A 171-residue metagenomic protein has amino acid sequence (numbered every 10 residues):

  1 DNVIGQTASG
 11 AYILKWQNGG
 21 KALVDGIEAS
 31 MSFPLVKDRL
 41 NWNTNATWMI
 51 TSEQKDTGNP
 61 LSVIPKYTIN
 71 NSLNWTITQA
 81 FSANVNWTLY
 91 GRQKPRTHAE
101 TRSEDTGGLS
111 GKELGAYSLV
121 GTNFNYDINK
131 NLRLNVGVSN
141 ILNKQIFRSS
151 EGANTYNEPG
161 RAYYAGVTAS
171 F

Functional and structural regions predicted by a protein language model:
T7-A99, L142: Gram-negative outer-membrane beta-barrel transporters
Y12-L14, T106, S149: A short, mixed-charge helix-start or loop-turn motif at secondary-structure junctions
Q17-V24, G58-K66, T106, S110-A116 (+1 more regions): Replace "Gram-negative outer membrane beta-barrel proteins" with "bacterial and organellar outer membrane beta-barrel
D25-A29, Y67-N71, S118-T122, E151 (+1 more regions): Hydrophobic, lipid-facing positions within transmembrane beta-strands of outer-membrane proteins
R39-N43, A80-N84, G121, R133 (+1 more regions): Outer-membrane beta-barrel architecture
L89-S103, N125-F171: C-terminal beta-signal and adjacent terminal beta-strands/loops of Gram-negative outer-membrane beta-barrel proteins
T106-L114, G121-N125, L132: Short, glycine/charged-rich beta-strand-loop motifs at protein surfaces that mediate ligand recognition and catalysis
